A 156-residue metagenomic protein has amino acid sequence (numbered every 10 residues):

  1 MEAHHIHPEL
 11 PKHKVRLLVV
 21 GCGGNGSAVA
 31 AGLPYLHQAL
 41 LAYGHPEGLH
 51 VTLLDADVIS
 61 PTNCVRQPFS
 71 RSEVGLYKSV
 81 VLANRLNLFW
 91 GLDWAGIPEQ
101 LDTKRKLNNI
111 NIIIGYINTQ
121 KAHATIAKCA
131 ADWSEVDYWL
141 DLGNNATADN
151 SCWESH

Functional and structural regions predicted by a protein language model:
M1-H156: Adenine nucleotide-associated cytosolic modules
